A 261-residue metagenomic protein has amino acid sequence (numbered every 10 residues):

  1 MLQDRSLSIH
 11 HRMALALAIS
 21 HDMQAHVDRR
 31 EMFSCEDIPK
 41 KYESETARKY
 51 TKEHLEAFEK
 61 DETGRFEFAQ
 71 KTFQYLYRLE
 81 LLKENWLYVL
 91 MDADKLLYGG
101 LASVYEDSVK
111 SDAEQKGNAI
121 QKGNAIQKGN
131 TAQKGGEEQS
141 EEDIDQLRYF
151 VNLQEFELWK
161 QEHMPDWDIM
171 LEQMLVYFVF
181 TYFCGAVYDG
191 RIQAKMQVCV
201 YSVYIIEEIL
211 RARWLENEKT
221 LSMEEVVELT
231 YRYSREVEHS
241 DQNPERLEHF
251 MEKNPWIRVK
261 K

Functional and structural regions predicted by a protein language model:
M1: Cysteine-cluster motifs in flexible loop/terminal segments that predominantly coordinate metals
D4-G117, K128-G129, Q133-K261: Hydrophobic, aromatic-lined core segments that form the binding pocket/scaffold for planar heteroaromatic ligands
